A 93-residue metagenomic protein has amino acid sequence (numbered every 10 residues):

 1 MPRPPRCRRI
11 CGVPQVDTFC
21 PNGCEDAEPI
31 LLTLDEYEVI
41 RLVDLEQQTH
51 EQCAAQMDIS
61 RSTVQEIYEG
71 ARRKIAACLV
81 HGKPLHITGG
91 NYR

Functional and structural regions predicted by a protein language model:
Q15-P29: Short, Lys/Arg-enriched N-terminal segment that forms or immediately precedes the first helix of a structured domain
V39-I40: Short alpha-helical "packing" element that flanks the helix-turn-helix/winged-helix DNA-binding module
V43-E46: Short helix-to-turn junction characteristic of helix-turn-helix DNA-binding domains, especially the helix
T49, D58-T63: Helix-turn-helix DNA-binding motif, specifically the short coil turn and the N-cap/start of the second
A55: Alpha-helical residues within the helix-turn-helix
I67-G70: Residues within the DNA-recognition helix of helix-turn-helix
R72-L79: C-terminal flanking helix
